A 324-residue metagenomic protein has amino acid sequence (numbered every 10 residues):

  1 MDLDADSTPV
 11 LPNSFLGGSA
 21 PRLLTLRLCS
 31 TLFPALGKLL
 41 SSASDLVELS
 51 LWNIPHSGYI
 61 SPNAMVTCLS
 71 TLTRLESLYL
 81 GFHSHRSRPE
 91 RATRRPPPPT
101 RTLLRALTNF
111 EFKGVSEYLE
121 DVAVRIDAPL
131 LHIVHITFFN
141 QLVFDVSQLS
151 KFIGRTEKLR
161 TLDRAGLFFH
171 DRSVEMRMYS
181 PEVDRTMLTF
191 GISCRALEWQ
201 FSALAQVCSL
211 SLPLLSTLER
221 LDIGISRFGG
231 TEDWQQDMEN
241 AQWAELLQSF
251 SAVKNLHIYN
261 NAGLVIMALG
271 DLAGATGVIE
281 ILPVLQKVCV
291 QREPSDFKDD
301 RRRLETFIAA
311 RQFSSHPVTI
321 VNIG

Functional and structural regions predicted by a protein language model:
M1-G324: Leucine-rich repeat
